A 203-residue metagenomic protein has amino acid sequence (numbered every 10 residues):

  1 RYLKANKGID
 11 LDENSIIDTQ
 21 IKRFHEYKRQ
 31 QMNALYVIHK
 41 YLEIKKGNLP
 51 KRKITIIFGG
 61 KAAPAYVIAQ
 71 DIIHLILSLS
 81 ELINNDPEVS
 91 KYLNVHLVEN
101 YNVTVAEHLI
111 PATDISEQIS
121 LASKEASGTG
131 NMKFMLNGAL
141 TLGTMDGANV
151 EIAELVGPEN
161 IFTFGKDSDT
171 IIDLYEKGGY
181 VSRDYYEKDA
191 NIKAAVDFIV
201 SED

Functional and structural regions predicted by a protein language model:
R1-Y2, E13-Q30, I38, G60-A62 (+6 more regions): Residue-level signal for functionally critical sites in structured catalytic/ligand-binding pockets
Y2-A106: Long, K/E/R/D-enriched contiguous segments that form extended
P50-I54, S90-Y92, V105, I110-D114 (+2 more regions): Short, well-ordered loop/turn elements at secondary-structure boundaries
F58-G59, L97-N100, Q118-L121, G143-M145: Short His-Asn-centered micro-motif
P111-A112, I119-D203: Catalytic binding pocket for nucleotide-activated donors in carbohydrate/polymer assembly enzymes
